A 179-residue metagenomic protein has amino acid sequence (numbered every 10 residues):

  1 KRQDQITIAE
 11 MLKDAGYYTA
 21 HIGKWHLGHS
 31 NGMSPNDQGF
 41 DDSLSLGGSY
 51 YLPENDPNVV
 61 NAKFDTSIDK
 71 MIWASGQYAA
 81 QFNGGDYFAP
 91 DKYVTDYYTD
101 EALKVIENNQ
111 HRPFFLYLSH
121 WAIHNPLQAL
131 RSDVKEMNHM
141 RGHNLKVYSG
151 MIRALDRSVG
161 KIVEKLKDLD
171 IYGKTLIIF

Functional and structural regions predicted by a protein language model:
K1-F179: Formylglycine-dependent sulfatase
